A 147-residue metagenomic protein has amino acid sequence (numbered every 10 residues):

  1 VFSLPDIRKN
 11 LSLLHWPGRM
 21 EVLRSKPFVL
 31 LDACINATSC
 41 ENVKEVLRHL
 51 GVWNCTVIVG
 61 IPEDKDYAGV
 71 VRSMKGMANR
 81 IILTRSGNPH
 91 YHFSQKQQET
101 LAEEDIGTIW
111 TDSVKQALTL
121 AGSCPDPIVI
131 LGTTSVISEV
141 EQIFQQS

Functional and structural regions predicted by a protein language model:
V1-R80: Nucleotide phosphate-binding/pyrophosphate-handling subdomain across enzymes that bind or process nucleotide phosphates
P17, C40, Q95-Q98, I137: A general structural signal for well-ordered alpha-helical segments in protein cores
F28-V29, V71-P127: C-terminal helical cap/extension that packs against the catalytic core of soluble nucleotide-cofactor enzymes
A33, G60, T111, I130-L131: Active-site-adjacent beta-strand anchor residues
S39, D66-A68, H90-H92, L118-L120 (+1 more regions): Short active-site-adjacent structural elements
N42-K44, V70-R72, S94-K96, E141-F144: Short amphipathic alpha-helical segments
V59-E63, R85-S86, T133: Cofactor-binding loop segments of dinucleotide-utilizing enzymes, especially the Rossmann-like FAD- and NAD(P)+-binding
A117-Q145: A glycine-rich beta-strand to alpha-helix segment that forms a phosphate/ribose-binding loop at ligand/cofactor sites
